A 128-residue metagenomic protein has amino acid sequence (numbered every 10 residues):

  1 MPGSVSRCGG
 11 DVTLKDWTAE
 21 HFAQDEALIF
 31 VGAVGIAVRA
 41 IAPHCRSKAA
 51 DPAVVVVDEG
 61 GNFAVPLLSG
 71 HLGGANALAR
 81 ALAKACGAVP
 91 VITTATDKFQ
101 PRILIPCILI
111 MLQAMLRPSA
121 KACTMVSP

Functional and structural regions predicted by a protein language model:
M1-S4: N-terminal basic/disordered segments at the start of proteins
S6-C8: An N-terminal domain-start capping segment
G10, W17-G74: Glycine/small-residue-rich interface belts in oligomeric ring/scaffold proteins and their assembly partners
T13, W17, M115-P118: Poly-acidic low-complexity segments
L72-P128: Internal alpha/beta core interface subdomains
